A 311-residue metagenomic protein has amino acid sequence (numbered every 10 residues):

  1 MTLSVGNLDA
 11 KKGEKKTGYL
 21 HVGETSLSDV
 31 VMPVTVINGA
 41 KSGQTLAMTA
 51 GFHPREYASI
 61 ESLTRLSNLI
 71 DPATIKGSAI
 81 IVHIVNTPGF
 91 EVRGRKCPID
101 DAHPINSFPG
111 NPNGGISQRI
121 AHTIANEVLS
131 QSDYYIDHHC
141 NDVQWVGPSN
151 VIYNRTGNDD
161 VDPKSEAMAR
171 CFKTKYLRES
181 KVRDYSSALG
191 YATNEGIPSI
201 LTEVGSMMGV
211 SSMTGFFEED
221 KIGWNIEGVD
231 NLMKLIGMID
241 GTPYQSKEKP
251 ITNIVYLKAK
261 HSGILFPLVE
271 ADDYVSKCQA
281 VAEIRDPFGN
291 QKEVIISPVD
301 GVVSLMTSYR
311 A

Functional and structural regions predicted by a protein language model:
M1-A311: Structured catalytic-domain cores with a bias toward divalent-metal coordination
